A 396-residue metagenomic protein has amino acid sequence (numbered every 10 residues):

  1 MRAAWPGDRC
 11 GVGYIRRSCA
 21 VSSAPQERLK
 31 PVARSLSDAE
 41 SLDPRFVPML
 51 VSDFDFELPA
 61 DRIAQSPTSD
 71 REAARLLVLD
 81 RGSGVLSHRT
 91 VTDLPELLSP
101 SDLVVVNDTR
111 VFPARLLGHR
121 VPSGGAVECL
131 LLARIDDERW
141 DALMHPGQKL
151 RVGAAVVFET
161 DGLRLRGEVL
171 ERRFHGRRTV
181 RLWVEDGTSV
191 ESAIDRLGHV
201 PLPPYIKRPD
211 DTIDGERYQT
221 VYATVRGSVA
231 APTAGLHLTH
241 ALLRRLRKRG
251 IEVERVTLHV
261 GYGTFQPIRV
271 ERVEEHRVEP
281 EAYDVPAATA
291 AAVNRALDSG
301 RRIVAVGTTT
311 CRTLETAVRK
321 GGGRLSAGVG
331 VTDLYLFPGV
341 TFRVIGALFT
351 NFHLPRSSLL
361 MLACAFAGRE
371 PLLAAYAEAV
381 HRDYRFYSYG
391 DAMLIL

Functional and structural regions predicted by a protein language model:
V21-P25, S35: Short, low-complexity, intrinsically disordered N-terminal modules that encode targeting/processing signals
R28-P31, S41: Cationic, low-complexity basic patches in intrinsically disordered or flexible, solvent-exposed regions
D43-L396: Surface-exposed, charge/polar-rich loops and edge strands
